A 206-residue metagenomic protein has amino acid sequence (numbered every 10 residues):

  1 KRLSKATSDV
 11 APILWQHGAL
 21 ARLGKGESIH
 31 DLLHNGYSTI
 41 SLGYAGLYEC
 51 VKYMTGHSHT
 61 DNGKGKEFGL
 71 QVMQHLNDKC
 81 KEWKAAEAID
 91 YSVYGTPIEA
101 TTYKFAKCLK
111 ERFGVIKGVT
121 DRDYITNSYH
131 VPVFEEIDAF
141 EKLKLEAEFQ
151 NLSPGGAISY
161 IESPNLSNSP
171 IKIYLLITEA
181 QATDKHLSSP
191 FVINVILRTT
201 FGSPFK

Functional and structural regions predicted by a protein language model:
K1-K206: Long, C-terminal-biased catalytic regions of enzyme "large/alpha" subunits
